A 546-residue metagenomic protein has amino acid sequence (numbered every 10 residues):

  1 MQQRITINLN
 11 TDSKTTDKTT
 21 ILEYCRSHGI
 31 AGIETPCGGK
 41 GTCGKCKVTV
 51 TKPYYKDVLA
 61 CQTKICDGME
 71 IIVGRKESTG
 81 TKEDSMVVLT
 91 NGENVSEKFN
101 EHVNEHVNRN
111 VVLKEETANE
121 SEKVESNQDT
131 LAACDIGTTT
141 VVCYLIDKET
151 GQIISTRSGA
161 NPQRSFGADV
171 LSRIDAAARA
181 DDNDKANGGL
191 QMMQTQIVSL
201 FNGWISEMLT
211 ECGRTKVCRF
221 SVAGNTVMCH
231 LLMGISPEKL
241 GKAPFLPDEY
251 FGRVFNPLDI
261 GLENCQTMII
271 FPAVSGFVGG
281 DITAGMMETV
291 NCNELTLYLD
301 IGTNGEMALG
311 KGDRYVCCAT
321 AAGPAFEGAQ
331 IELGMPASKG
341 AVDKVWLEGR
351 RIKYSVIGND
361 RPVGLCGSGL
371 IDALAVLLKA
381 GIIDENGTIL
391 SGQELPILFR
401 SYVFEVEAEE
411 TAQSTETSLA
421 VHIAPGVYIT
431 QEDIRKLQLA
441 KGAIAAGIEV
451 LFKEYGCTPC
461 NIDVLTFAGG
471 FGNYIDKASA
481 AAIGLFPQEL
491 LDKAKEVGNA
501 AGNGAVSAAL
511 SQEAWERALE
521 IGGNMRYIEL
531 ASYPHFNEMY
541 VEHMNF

Functional and structural regions predicted by a protein language model:
Q3, K76-V95, R109, I269-A284 (+1 more regions): Acidic, glycine/GT-rich loop-and beta-edge segments that sit at the periphery of enzyme/chaperone cores
A31-D67: Local cysteine-cluster metal-coordination motifs and their immediate loop/turn environment, predominantly Fe-S cluster
K52-A133: Fe-S ferredoxin-like electron-transfer domains and their immediately adjacent linker/connector regions across
C143, G151-D169, E238-V254, A284 (+2 more regions): Glycine-rich phosphate-binding loop of actin/hexokinase-like ATP-binding domains
L200-M208, I282-M286, Q438-C460: Phosphate/ATP-binding catalytic cores across multiple sugar-kinase/actin-like superfamilies, primarily ASKHA
T210-P247, A478, L485-P487: Short beta-strand-loop/turn "lid" adjacent to the catalytic site in phosphate-handling enzymes
L246-C318, G349, G392-G447: ATP-dependent carbohydrate kinase catalytic cores
D313, C457-I521: Catalytic phosphate/nucleotide-handling subdomain of diverse soluble enzymes
